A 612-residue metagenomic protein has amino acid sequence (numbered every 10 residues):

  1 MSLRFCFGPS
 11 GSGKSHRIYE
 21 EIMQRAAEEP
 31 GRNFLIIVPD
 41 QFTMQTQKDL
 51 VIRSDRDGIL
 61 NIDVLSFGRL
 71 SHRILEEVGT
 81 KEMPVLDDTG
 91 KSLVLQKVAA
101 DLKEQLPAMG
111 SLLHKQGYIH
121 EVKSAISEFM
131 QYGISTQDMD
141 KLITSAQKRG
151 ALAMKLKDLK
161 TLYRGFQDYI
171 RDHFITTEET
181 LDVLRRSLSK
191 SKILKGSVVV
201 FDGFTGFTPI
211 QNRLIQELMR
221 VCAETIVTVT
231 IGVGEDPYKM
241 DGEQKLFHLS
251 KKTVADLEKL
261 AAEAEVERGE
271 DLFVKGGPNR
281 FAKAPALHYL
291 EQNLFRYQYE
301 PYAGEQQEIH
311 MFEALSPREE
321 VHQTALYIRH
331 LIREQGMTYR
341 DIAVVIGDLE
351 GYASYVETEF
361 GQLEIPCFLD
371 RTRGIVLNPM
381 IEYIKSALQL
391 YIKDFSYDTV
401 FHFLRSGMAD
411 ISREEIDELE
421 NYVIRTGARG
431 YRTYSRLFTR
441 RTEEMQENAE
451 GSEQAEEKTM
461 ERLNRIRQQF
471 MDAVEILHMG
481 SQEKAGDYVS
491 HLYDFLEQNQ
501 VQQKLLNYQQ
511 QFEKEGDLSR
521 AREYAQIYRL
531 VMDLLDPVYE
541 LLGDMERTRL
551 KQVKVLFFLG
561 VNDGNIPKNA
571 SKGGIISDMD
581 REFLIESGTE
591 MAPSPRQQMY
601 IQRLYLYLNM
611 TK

Functional and structural regions predicted by a protein language model:
S2-C6, S10, K14, D101-F201 (+6 more regions): Accessory N-terminal region flanking or inserted into the helicase ATPase core in nucleic-acid motor proteins
S2-N61, S66, M83, I215-Q216 (+1 more regions): Anion-coordinating catalytic cores for phosphoryl-, nucleotidyl-, and glycosidic chemistry
K14-S15, D87-K91, H173-L181, G203 (+5 more regions): Phosphate/oxyanion-binding active-site loops and adjacent basic polyanion-contact surfaces
G31-D140, G150: Conserved P-loop NTPase-based nucleic-acid remodeling module centered on helicase motor cores
V38-D40, M130, F201, V229-I231 (+1 more regions): Short beta-strand/turn micro-motifs composed of small residues that flank or help shape donor/cofactor-binding pockets
D88-A108, V254-E270, D394-E420: Extended, charge-rich low-complexity interaction segments
S191-K195, E217-C222, K612: Short, conserved loop/helix-junction motifs that constitute active-site signature segments in enzyme catalytic cores
G206-N279: Extended, H/D-rich, highly charged conserved domains that either
